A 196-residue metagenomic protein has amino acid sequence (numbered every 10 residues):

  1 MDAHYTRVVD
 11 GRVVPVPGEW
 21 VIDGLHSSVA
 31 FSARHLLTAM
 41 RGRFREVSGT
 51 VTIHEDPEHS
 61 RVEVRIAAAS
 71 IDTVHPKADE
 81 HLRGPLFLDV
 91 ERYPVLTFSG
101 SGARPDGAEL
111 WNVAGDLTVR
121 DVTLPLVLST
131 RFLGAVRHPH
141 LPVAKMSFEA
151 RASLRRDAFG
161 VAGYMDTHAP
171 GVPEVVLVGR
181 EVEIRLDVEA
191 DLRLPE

Functional and structural regions predicted by a protein language model:
M1-E196: Low-complexity, acidic/polar, glycine-enriched regions of mature
